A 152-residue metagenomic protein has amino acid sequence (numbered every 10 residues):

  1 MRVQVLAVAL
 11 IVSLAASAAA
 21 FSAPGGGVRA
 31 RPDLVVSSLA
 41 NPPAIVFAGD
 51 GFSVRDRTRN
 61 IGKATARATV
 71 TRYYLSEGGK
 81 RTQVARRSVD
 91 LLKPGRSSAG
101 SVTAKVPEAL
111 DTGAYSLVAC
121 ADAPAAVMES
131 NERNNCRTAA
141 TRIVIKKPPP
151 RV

Functional and structural regions predicted by a protein language model:
M1-A7: Bacterial N-terminal signal peptides that target proteins for export
Q4, V12, V144-K146: Residues marking helix boundaries in flexible regions
A7-S17: Bacterial N-terminal signal peptides
A19-V152: Extracellular/luminal regions of secreted and cell-surface proteins that mediate adhesion/ECM remodeling
